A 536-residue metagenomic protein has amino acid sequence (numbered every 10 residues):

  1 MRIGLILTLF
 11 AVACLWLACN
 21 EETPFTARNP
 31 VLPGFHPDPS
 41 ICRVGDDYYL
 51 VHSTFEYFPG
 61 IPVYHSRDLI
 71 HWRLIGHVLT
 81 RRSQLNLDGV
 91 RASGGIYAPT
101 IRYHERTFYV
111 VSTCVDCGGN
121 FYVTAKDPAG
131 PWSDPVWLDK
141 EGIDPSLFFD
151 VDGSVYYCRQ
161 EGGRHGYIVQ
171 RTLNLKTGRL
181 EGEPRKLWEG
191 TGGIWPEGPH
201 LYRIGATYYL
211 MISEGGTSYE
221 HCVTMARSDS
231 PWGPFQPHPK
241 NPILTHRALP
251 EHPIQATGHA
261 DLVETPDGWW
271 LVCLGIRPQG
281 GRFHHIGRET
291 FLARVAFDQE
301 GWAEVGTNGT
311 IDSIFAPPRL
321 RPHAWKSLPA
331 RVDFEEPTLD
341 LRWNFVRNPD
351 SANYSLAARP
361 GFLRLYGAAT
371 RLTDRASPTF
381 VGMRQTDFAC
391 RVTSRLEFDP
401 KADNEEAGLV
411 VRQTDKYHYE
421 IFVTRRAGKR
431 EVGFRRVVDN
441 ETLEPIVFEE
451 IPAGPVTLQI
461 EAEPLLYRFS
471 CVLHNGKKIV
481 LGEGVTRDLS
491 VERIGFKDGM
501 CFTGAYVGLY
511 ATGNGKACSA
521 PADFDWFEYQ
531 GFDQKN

Functional and structural regions predicted by a protein language model:
M1-L5: Positively charged n-region of N-terminal signal peptides that target proteins for export
I6-L15: Bacterial N-terminal signal peptides
C19-N536: Carbohydrate-active catalytic/glycan-binding domains of CAZyme proteins, especially the secreted or lumenal ectodomains
